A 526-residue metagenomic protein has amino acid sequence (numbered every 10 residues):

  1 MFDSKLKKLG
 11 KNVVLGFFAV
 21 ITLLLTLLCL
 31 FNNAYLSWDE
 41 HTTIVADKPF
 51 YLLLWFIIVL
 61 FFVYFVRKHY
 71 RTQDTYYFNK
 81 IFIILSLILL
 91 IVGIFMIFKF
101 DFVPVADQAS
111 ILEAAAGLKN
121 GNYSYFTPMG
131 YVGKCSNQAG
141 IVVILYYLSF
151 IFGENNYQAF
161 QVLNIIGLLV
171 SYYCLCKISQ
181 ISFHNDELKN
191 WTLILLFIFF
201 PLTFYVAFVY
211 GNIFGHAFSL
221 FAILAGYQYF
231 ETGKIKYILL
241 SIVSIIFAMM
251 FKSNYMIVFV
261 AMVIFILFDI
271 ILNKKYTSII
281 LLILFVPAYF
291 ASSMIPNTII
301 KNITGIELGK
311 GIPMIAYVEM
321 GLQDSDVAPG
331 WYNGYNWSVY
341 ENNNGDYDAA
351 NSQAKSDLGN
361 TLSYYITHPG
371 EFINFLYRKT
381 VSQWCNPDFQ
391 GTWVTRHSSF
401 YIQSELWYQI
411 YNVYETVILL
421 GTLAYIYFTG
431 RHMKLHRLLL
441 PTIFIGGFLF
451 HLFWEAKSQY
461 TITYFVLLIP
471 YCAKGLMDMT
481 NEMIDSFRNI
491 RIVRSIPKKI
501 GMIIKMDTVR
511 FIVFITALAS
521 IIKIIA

Functional and structural regions predicted by a protein language model:
M1-I94, I280-V286, K499-I515: Start-transfer (signal-anchor) and selected internal transmembrane alpha helices of multi-pass inner/ER membrane
H41-W55, Q158-A159, F375-F450: Membrane-interface anchor segments at the N-terminal boundary of transmembrane helices in multi-pass membrane enzymes
F100-A116, N120-L148, E154-N155, A350-K355 (+1 more regions): Extracytoplasmic catalytic/substrate-binding loops of multi-pass membrane glycan-assembly enzymes
A139, V143, I151-V170, E405-V413: Loop-to-helix entry region of an early transmembrane alpha helix in multi-pass inner-membrane enzymes
V162-F183, F221, L420-Y427: Transmembrane-helix motifs of polytopic, lipid-linked glycan transferases
F183, L220-Y237: Membrane-interface transmembrane helices that cradle and orient dolichyl/undecaprenyl
F204-G215: Short acidic/glycine- and proline-prone juxtamembrane loop motifs at membrane-interface regions of multi-pass membrane
N297-Q390: Membrane-proximal stem/loop segments at transmembrane-domain junctions that anchor or position
